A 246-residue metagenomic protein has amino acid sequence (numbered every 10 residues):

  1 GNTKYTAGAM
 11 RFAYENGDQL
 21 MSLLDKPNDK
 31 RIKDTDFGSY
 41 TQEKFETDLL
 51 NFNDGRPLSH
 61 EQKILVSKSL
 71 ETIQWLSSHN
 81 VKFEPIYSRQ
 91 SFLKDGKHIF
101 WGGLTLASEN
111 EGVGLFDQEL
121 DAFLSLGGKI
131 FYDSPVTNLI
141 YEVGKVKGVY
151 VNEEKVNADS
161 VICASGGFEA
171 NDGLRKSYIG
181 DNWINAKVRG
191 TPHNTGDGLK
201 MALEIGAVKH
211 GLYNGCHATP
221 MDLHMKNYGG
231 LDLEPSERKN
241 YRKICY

Functional and structural regions predicted by a protein language model:
G1-N28, T219: Conserved N-terminal glycine-rich FAD pyrophosphate-binding loop of Rossmann-like flavoproteins
A7, Y14, D133-P135, N152-E153 (+3 more regions): Fold-independent oxyanion-binding glycine-rich loops and adjacent beta-strand/coil segments at enzyme active sites
E15-H79: Dinucleotide-binding Rossmann-like beta1-alpha1 core, especially the glycine-rich loop that anchors the ADP
D34, M221-Y246: FAD cofactor-binding and catalytic pocket of flavoenzymes
T35, Q62, T105-N110, N185-P192 (+1 more regions): Hydrophobic alpha-helical scaffolding
L58-E154, N171-L174, D222-H224: Conserved redox-cofactor binding core of oxidoreductases
V156-G229: Glycine-rich loop(s) and the adjacent beta-strand/alpha-helix scaffold that form part
